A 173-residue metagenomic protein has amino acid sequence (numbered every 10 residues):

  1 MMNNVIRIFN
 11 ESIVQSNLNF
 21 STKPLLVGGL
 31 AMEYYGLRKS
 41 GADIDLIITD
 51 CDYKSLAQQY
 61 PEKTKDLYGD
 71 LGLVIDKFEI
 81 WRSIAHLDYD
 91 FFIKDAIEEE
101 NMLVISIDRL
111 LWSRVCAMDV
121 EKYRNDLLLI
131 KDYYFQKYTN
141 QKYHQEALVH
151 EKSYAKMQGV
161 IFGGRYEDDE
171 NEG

Functional and structural regions predicted by a protein language model:
M1-G173: Compositionally biased terminal segments of proteins
